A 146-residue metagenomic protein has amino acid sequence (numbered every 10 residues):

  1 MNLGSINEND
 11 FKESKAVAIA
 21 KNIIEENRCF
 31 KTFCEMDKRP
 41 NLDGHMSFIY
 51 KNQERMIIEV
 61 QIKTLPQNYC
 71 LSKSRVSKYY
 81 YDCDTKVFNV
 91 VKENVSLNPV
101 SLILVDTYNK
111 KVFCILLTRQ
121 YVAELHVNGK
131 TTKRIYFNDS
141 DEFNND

Functional and structural regions predicted by a protein language model:
M1-P40, M46-D146: Mixed-charge (Asp/Glu-Lys/Arg
